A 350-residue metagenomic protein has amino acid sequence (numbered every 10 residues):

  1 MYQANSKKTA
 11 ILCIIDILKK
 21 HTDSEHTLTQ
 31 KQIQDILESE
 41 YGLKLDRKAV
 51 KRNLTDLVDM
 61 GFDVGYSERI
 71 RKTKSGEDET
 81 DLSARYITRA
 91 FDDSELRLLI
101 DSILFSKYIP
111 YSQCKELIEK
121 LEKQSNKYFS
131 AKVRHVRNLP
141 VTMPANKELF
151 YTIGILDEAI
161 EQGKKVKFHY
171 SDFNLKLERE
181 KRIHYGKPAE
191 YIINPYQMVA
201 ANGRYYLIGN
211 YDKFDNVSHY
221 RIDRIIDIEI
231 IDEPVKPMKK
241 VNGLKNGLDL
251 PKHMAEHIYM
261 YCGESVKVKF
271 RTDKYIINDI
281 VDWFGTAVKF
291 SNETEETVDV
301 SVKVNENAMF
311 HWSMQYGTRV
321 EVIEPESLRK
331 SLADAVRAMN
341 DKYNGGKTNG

Functional and structural regions predicted by a protein language model:
M1-S102, G186, I192, A338-G350: Short, basic/aromatic recognition patches that contact phosphate-bearing ligands
I11, K127, V141-K269, N349: Core beta-strand-centered patch of the WYL/Sm-like small regulatory domain
E25, K165, R204, T294-S301: A generic structural signal for beta-strand entry/edge sites
V64, M198, I228, F290-S291: A structural signal for short hydrophobic beta-strand segments in well-ordered beta-sheet cores
Y86, A90-R179: Bulky hydrophobic/aromatic content
G247-G350: Polybasic (Lys/Arg-rich)
